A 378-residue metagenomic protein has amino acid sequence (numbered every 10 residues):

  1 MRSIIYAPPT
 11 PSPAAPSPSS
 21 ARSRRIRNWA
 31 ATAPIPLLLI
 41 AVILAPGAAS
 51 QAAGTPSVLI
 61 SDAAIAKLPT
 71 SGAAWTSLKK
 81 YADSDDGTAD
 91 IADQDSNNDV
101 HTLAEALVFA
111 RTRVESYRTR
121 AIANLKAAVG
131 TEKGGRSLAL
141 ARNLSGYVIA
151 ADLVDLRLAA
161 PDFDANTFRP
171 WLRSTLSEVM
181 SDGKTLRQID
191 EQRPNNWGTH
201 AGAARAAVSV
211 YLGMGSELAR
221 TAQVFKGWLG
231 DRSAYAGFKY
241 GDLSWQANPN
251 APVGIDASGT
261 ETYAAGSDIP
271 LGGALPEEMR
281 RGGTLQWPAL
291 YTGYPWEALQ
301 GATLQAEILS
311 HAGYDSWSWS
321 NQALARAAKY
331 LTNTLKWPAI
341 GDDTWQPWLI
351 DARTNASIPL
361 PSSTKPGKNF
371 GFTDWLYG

Functional and structural regions predicted by a protein language model:
R2-S17, R22-A52: Secretory targeting and sorting signals
Q51-R193, T199, A203, A222-G237 (+3 more regions): Extracellular glycan-targeting catalytic surfaces
S216, R220: Aromatic-lined glycan-binding groove of carbohydrate-active enzymes
A289-G293: A short glycine-threonine-serine/GTX helix/turn-capping micro-motif
